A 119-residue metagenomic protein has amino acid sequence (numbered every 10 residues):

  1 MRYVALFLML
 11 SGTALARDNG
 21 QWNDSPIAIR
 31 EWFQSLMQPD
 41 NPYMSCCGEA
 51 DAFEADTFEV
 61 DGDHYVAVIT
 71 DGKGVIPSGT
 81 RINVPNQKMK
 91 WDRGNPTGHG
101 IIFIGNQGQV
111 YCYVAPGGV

Functional and structural regions predicted by a protein language model:
M1-F7: Sec-dependent signal peptide recognition, specifically the positively charged N-region followed immediately by
M9, P39-D40, G105: Residue-level signal for mature regions of secreted extracellular proteins and peptides
S11-T13: N-terminal signal peptide c-region/cleavage motif recognized by signal peptidases
R17-A67: N-terminal secretory signal peptides
D63-A67, G74, Q109-V110: Hydrophobic residues embedded in beta-strands of well-ordered beta-sheets
V68-V75, A115-V119: Secondary-structure transition/turn motif
D71-P96: Short Fe-S-cluster ligation motifs
R93-V119: C-terminal partner/receptor-binding element of secreted or periplasmic proteins
